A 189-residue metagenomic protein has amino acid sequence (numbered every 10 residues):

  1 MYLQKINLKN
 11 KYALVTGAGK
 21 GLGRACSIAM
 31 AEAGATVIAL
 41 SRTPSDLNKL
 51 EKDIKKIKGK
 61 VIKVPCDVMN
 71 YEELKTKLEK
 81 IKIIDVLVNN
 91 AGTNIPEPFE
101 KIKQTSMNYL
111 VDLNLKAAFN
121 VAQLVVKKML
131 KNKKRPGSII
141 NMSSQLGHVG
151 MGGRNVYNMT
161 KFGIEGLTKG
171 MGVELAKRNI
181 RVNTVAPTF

Functional and structural regions predicted by a protein language model:
L3, I102, G150-N158, G170: Active-site loop-to-helix junction immediately N-terminal to the catalytic Tyr of the SDR YXXXK motif in Rossmann-fold
Y12, G19-G21: Conserved glycine-rich cofactor-binding loop
A35-K49: Conserved glycine-rich Rossmann-like NAD(P)H-binding loop of the short-chain dehydrogenase/reductase
P98-F99, K103-V111: Substrate-binding pocket helix/loop in short-chain dehydrogenase/reductase
A122, T160, T168: Active-site helix of classical SDR
K127, V173-K177: Alpha-helical segment proximal to the catalytic Tyr-Lys
S144: Residue(s) in the substrate-gating loop at a strand-loop-helix junction that position the organic substrate next
